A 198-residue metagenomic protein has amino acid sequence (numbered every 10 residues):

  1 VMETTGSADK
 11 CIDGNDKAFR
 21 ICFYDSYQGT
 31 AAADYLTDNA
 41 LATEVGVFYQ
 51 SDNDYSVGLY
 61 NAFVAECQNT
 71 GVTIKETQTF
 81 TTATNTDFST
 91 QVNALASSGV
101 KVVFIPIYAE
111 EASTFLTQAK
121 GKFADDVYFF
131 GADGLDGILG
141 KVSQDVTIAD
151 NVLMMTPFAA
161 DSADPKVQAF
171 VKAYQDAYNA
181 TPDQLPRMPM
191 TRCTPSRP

Functional and structural regions predicted by a protein language model:
V1-F19: Flexible loop/hinge segments that line or gate small-molecule binding clefts
V1-T4, E44-Y49, Q78, G99-A109 (+3 more regions): Periplasmic-binding protein-like
T5-A8, N53, A83, L135-D136: Short glycine-enriched loops at secondary-structure junctions
D16-C22, Y49-D52, T77, T81 (+2 more regions): Second-shell loop/turn segments in exported
A18-T79, V102, S196: An alpha-beta-alpha
I21-E44, L59, N85-F88, A112 (+3 more regions): Hydrophobic alpha-helical segments within soluble ligand-binding/sensing domains
Y35-A42, A62-T73, A94-S98, P106 (+6 more regions): Structured segments of extracytoplasmic/periplasmic soluble domains in secreted or envelope-associated proteins
K120-M190: Extracellular/periplasmic periplasmic-binding protein-like sensory domains
